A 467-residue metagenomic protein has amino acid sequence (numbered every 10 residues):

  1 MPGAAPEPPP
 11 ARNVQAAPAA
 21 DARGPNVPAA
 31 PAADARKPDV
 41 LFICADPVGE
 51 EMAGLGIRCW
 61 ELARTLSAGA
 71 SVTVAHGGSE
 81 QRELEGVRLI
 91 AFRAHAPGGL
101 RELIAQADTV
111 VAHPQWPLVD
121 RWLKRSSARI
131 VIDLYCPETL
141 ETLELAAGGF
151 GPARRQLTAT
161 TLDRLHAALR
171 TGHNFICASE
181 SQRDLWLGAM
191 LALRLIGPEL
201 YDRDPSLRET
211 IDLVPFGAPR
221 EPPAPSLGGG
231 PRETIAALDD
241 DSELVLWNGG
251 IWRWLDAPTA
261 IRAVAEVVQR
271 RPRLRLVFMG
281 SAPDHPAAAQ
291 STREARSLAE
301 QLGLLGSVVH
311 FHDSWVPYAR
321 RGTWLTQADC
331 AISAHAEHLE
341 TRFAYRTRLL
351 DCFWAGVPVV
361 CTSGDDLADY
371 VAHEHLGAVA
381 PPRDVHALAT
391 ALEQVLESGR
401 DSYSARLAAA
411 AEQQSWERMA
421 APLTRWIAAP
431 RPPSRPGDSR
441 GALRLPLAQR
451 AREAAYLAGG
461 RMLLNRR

Functional and structural regions predicted by a protein language model:
M1-V14, V27-E80, E266-V267, A451 (+1 more regions): N-terminal subdomain of nucleotide-sugar transferases
L41-C44, A218-P222, G230-L255, I261-V264 (+1 more regions): Conserved donor-binding/catalytic core segment of Leloir-type glycosyltransferases
A53-G54, L255, W315-T323, A331-L350 (+1 more regions): Nucleotide-sugar-dependent
I132-D163, D184-A189, L207, E221 (+1 more regions): Acceptor-binding helix/loop patch of EC 2.4 sugar-transfer enzymes, predominantly nucleotide-sugar-dependent
A167-G230: Donor nucleotide-sugar binding/catalytic pocket of nucleotide-sugar-dependent glycosyltransferases
S206-L207, A409-R467: C-terminal amphipathic helix plus adjacent low-complexity, charged tail appended to glycosyltransferase catalytic
G280, A289-T323: Nucleotide-activated donor-binding/catalytic signature segment of Leloir-type glycosyltransferases, i.e., the conserved
H373-E374, A378-V385, E393-G399: Conserved acidic donor-binding segment of nucleotide-sugar-dependent glycosyltransferases
